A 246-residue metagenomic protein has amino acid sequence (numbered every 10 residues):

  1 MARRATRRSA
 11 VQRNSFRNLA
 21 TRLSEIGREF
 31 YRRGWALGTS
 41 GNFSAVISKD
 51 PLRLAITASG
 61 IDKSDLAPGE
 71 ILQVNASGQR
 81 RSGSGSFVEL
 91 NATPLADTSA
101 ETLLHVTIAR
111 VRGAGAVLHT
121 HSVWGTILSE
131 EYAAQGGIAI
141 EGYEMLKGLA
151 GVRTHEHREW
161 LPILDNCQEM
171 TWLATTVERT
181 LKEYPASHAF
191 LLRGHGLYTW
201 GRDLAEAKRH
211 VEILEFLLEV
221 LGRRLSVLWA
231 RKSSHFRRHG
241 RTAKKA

Functional and structural regions predicted by a protein language model:
A2-A246: Glycine-rich flexible loops
